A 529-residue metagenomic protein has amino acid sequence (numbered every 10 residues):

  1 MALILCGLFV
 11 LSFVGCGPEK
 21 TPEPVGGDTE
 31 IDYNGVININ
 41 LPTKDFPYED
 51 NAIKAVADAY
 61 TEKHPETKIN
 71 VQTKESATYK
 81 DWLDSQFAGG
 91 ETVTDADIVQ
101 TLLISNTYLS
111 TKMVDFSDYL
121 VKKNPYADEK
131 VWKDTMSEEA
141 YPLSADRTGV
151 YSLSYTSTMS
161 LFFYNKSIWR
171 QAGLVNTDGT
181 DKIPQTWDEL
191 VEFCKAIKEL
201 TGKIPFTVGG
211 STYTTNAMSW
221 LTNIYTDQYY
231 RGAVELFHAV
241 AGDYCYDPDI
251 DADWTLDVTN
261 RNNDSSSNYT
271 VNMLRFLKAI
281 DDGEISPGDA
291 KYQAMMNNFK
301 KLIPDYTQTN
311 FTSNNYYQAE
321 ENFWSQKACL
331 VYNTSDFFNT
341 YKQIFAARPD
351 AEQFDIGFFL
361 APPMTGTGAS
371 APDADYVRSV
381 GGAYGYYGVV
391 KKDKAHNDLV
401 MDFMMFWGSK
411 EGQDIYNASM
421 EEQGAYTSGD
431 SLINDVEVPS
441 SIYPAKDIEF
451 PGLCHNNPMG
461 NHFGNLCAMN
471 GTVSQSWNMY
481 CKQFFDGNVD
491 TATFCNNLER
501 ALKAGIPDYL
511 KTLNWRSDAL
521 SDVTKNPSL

Functional and structural regions predicted by a protein language model:
M1-N38, E62, L510-L529: Short, low-complexity disordered leader/linker segments with a strong preference for bacterial N-terminal type II
D32-F46, T67-Q72, Y151: Short, well-ordered beta-strand elements
F46-E66, F163, S167-W169, I224: Short, polar/charged alpha-helical segment
A59-E139, S167-G179, N322, C329-L330 (+2 more regions): Extracytoplasmic "Venus flytrap"/periplasmic binding protein-like
K68-N70, T148, A172, P304-Y306 (+2 more regions): Extracytoplasmic/periplasmic substrate-recognition and gating elements
L102-L161, H238-S267, G357-F359, A369-P372: Hinge/lid segment of periplasmic solute-binding proteins
V191-C194, V234-S313: Glycine-centered hinge/linker elements that transmit conformational signals in sensory and ligand-binding systems
E437-S440, P451-L529: Conserved C-terminal helix/tail region of periplasmic/extracytoplasmic solute-binding proteins
